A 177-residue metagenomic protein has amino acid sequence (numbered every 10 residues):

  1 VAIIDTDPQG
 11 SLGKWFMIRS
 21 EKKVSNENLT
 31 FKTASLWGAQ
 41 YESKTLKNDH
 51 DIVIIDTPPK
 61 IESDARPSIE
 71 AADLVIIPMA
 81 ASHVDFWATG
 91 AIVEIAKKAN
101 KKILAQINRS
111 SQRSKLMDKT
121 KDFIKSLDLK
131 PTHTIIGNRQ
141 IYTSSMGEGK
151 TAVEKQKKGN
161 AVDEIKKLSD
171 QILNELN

Functional and structural regions predicted by a protein language model:
V1, V53, V75, K102-I103 (+1 more regions): Hydrophobic anchor at the start of a short beta-strand that flanks the dinucleotide cofactor-binding loop
V1-I54, P59-R66, M146-E154: P-loop/Walker-type NTP enzyme "switch/lid" segment
K47-V53, L74, V84, K97 (+1 more regions): Catalytic phosphate/metal-binding cores of nucleic-acid and nucleotide-processing enzymes, i.e., regions that mediate
E62-S82: Inter-motif core of Ras-like GTPase G domains
I77-R109, K115-K125, L129: Anionic-ligand binding region
S111, K121-K150: Beta-strand-loop-alpha "switch" segments that mediate conformational coupling across diverse proteins
T143-S169: Inter-lobe coupling/hinge region of RecA-like P-loop helicase motors
